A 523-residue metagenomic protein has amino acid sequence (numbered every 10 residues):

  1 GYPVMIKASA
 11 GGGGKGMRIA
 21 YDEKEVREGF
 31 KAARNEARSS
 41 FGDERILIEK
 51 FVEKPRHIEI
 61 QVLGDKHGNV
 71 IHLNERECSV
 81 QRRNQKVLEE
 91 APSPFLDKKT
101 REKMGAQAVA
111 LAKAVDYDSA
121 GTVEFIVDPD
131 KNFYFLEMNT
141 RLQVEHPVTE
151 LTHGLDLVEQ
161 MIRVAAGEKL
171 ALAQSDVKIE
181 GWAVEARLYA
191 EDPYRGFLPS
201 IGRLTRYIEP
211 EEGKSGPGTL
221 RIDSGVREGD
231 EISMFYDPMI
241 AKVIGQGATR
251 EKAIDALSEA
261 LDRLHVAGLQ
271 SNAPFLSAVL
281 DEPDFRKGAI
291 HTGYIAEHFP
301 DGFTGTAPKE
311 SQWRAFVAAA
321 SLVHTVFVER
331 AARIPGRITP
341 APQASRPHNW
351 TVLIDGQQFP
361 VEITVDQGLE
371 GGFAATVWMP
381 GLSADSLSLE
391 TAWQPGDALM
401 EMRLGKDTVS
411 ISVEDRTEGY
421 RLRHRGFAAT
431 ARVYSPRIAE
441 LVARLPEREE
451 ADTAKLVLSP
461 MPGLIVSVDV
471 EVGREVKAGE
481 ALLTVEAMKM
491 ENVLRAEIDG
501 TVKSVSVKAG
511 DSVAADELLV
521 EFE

Functional and structural regions predicted by a protein language model:
P3-A10, G16-A256: Internal nucleotide-binding/catalytic subdomain
A108, P147-S383, P395, A515 (+1 more regions): Catalytic cores of soluble metabolic enzymes centered on carboxylation/carboxyl-transfer
L172-E180, E297-F299, F303, I338 (+1 more regions): Long, charged amphipathic helices and adjacent flexible linkers at domain junctions
E185, R195, H291, L404-R437: Structured, non-catalytic alpha/beta "coupling" segments that mediate domain-domain communication and provide generic
Q246-K252, L257-L269, P446-A454, S459-P460 (+2 more regions): Conserved bacterial/organellar gene-expression machines centered on ribosome-associated P-loop NTPases
L353-Q357, W378-S383, R403-D407, R423-F427 (+3 more regions): Short strand-coil-strand connectors
E449-E523: Structured functional modules or segments
